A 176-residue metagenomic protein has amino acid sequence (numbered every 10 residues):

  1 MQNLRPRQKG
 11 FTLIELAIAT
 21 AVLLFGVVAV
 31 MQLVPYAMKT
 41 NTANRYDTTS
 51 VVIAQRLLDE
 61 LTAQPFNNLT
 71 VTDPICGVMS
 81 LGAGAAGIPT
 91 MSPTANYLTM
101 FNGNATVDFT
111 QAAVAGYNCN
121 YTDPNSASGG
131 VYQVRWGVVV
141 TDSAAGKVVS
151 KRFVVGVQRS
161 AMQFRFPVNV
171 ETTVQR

Functional and structural regions predicted by a protein language model:
M1-F11: N-terminal leader/signal peptides at the extreme start of proteins
K9-A21: N-terminal signal-anchor/signal peptide hydrophobic helix marking the start of the first transmembrane segment
I18, V22-F25, I53: Conserved acetyl-CoA pyrophosphate-binding loop and the N-cap/start of the following alpha-helix in GNAT-like
V22-N44: C-terminal juxtamembrane segment of a hydrophobic transmembrane alpha-helix
T48-R176: Low-complexity, Gly/Pro-rich coil/beta segments used as flexible assembly/activation regions
